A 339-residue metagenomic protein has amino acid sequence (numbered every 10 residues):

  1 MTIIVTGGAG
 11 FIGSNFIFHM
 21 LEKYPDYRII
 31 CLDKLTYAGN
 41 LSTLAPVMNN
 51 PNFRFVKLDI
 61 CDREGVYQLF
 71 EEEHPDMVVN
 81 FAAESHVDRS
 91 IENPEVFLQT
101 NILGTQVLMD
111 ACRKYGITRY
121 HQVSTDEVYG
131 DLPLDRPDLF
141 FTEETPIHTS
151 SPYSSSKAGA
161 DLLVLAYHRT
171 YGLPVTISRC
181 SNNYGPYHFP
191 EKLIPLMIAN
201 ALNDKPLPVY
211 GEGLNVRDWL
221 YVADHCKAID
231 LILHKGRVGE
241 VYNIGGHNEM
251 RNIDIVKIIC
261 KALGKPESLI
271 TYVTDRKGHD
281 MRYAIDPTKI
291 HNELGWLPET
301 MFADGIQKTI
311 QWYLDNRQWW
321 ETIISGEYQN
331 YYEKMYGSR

Functional and structural regions predicted by a protein language model:
M1-N183, K308, Y313-N316, T322-R339: N-terminal Rossmann-like NAD(P)+-binding domain of SDR-like oxidoreductases, especially those catalyzing
I3, I29, L58, P195 (+1 more regions): C-terminal substrate-binding subdomain of Rossmann-fold SDR/epimerase-dehydratase oxidoreductases
I12, A38-G39, E64, H188 (+2 more regions): Residues that form or flank phosphate/diphosphate-binding pockets in enzymes that use nucleotide phosphates
L35, N182-G185, N215-V216, R276-K277: Short histidine/acidic/glycine/proline-rich micro-motifs that form metal- and phosphate-coordinating active-site loops
V47, D135-R136, P190-I198, T274: A glycine/serine/threonine-rich, flexible loop-to-helix segment that serves as the NAD(P) cofactor-binding "lid"
G65, V96, L103, P146 (+4 more regions): Residue-level recognition of oxygen-bearing side chains
P137, T149-S156, P186, P190 (+2 more regions): The catalytic Tyr-centered alpha-helix of NAD(P)H-dependent dehydrogenases
G159, L163, Y167, M197 (+2 more regions): Hydrophobic alpha-helix immediately C-terminal to the catalytic Tyr-X-X-X-Lys motif of short-chain
